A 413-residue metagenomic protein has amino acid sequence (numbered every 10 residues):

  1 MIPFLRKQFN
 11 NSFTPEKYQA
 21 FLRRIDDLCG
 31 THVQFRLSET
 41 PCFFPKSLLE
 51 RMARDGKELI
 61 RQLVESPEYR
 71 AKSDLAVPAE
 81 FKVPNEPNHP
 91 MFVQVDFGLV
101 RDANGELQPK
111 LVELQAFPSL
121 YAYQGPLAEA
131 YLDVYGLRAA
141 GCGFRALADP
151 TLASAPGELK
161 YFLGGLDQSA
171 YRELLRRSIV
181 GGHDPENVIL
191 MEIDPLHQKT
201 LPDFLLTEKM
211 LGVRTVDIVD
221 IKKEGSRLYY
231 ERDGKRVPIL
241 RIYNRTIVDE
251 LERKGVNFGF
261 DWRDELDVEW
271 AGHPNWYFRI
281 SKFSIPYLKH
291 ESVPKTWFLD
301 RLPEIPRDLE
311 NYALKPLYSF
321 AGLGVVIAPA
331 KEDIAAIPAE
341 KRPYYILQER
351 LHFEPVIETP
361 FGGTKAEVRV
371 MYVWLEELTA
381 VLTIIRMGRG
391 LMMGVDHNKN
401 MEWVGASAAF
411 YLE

Functional and structural regions predicted by a protein language model:
M1-E413: Preference for protein termini
